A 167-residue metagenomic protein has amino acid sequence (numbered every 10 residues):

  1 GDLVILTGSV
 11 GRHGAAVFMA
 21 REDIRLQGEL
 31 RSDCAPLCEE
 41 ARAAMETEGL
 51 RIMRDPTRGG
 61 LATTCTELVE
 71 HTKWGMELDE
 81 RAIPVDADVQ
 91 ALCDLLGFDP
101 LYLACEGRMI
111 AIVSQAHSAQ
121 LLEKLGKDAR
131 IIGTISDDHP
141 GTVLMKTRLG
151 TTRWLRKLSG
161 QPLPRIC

Functional and structural regions predicted by a protein language model:
D2-S32: Phosphate/diphosphate-binding glycine-rich loops and adjacent basic-rich segments that engage nucleotide
I5-S9, A104, I112, G133: Short beta-strand segments
V10, A15-A20, T64-T66, E123 (+1 more regions): Short acidic, glycine/serine/threonine-rich loops at helix termini
L30-C105: Active-site-proximal betaalpha loop/short-helix elements that scaffold phosphoryl/nucleotidyl transfer chemistry
E40, Q120-K124: Hydrophobic side chains in well-ordered alpha-helices
V113-S118: Helix N-cap motif at beta-to-alpha junctions
L125-C167: Acidic, Ser/Thr/Pro-rich beta/coil linker or hinge segments at domain junctions
